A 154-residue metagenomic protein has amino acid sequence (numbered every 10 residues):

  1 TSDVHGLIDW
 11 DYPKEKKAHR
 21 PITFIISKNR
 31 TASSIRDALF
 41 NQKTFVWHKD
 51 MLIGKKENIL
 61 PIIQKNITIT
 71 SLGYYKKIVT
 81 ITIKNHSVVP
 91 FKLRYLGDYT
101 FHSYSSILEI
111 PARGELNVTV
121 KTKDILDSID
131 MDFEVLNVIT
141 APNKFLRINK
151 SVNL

Functional and structural regions predicted by a protein language model:
T1-L154: Charged catalytic cores and adjacent phosphate/nucleic-acid-binding surfaces used for phosphate/nucleic-acid chemistry
